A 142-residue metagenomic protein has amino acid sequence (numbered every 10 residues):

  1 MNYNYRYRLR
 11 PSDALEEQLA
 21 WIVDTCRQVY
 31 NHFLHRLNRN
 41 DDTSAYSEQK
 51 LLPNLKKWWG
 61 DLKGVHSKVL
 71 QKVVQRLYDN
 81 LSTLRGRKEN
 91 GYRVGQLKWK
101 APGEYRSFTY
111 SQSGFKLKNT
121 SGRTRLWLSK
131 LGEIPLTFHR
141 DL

Functional and structural regions predicted by a protein language model:
M1-L142: Nucleic-acid substrate recognition interfaces
